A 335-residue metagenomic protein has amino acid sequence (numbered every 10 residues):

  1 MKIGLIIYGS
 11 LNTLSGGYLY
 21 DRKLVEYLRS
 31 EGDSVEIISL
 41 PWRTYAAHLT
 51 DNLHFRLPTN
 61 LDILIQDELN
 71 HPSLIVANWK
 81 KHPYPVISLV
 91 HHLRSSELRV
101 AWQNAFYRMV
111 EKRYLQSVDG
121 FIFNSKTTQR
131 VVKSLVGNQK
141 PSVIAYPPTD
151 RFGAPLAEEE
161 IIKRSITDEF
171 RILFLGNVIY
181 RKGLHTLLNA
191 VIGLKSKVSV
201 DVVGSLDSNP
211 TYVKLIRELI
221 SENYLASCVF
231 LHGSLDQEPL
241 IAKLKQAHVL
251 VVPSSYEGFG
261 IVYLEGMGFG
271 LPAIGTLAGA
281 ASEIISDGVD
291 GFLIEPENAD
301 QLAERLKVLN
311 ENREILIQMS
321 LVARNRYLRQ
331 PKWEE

Functional and structural regions predicted by a protein language model:
L19, F170, F174-G193, K214 (+1 more regions): A conserved mid-protein helix/loop that constitutes part of the nucleotide-sugar donor-binding site
Q103-F123: Membrane-proximal helix-turn-helix segments that form the acceptor-binding/catalytic region of lipid-linked
Q116-P141, T149-R151: A short, active-site helix/loop in glycosyltransferases that binds the activated sugar's phosphate group
V213-L235: Nucleotide-activated donor-binding/catalytic signature segment of Leloir-type glycosyltransferases, i.e., the conserved
S255: Aromatic "clamp/platform" in nucleotide-sugar-dependent glycosyltransferases that forms part of the donor/acceptor
Y263, P272-G275: Short hydrophobic beta-strand element within catalytic cores of glycosyltransferases and related nucleotide-activated
D287-G288, F292-A299, V308-R313: Conserved acidic donor-binding segment of nucleotide-sugar-dependent glycosyltransferases
Q301, V308, I315-Q330: A short, well-ordered alpha-helix in the C-terminal region of glycosyltransferases
